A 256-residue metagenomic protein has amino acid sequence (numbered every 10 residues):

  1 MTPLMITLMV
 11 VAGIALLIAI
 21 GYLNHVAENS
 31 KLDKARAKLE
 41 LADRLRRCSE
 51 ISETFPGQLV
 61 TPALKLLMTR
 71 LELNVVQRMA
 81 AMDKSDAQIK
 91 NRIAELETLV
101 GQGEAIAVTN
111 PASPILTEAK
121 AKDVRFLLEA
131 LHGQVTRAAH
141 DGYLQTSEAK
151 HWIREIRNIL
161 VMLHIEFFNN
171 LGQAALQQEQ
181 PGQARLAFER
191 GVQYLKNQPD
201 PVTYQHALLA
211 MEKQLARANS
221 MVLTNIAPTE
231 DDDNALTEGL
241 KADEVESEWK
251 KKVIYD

Functional and structural regions predicted by a protein language model:
M1-L39: N-terminal signal-anchor transmembrane alpha helix of single-pass membrane proteins, serving as the membrane-anchoring
L17-Y22, G133-R157: Repeat-mediated protein-protein interaction surfaces in helical alpha-solenoids
L23-L128, H132-V135: N-terminal topogenic membrane-targeting module
L32-A35, S147-F167: TPR-adjacent "capping" and linker segments in tetratricopeptide-repeat scaffold/adaptor proteins
D33, L116-A119, D123, H164 (+3 more regions): Hydrophobic/aromatic side-chain positions at a characteristic register within alpha-helices of tetratricopeptide repeats
R92-V100, T117-E129, S147-R157, D200-T224: TPR/TPR-like alpha-solenoid helical repeat scaffolds
F167-D256: Long, non-transmembrane cytosolic or organellar matrix-exposed soluble domains/tails of integral membrane proteins
